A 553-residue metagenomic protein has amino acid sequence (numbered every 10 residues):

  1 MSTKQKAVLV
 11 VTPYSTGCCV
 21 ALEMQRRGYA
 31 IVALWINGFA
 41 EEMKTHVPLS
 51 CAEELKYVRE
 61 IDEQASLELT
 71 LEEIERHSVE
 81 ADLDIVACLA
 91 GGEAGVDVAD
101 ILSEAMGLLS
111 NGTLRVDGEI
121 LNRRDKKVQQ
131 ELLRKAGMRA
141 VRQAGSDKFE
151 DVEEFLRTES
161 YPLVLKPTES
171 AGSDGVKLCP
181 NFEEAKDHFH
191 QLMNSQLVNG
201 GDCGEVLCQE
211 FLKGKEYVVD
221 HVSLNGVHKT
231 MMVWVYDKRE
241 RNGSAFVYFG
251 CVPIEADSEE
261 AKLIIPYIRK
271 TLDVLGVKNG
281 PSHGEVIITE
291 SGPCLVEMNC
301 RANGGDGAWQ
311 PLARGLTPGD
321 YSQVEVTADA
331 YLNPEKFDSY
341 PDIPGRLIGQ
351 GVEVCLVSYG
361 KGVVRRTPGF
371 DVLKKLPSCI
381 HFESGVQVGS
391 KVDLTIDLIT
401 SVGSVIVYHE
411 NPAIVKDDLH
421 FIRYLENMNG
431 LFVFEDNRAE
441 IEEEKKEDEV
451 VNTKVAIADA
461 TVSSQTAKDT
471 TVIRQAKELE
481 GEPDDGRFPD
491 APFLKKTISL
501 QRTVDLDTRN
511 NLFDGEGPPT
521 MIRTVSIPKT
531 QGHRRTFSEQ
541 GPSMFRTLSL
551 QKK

Functional and structural regions predicted by a protein language model:
M1-V116, E150, V386-K391, D397-T400 (+5 more regions): ATP-binding N-terminal substructure of ATP-dependent carboxylate-amine bond-forming enzymes
S2-K4, K262-G284, E290, N299-R366: Active-site "cap" helix and flanking loop/linker of ATP-utilizing ligase/carboxylase catalytic domains
A105-G175, F182: A conserved helix-loop-beta module that forms one wall/lid of the active-site cleft in ATP-utilizing catalytic domains
L133, L156-C179, L197-G214, V219 (+2 more regions): ATP-grasp fold ATP-binding core
R139-V141, P162-L165, C179-G214, R239-C251 (+3 more regions): Conserved ATP-binding module of the ATP-grasp superfamily
S146, V176-N181, V222-L224, T289: Short beta-strand-to-turn element immediately C-terminal to the catalytic PLP-Schiff-base lysine in fold type I
V326-A476, G486-P489: Peripheral (often C-terminal) accessory segments that flank ATP-dependent C-N-forming ligase machineries
E449, T453-A456, A460-S463, A467-V472 (+8 more regions): Serine/threonine-rich intrinsically disordered cytosolic regulatory regions enriched for phosphorylation sites
